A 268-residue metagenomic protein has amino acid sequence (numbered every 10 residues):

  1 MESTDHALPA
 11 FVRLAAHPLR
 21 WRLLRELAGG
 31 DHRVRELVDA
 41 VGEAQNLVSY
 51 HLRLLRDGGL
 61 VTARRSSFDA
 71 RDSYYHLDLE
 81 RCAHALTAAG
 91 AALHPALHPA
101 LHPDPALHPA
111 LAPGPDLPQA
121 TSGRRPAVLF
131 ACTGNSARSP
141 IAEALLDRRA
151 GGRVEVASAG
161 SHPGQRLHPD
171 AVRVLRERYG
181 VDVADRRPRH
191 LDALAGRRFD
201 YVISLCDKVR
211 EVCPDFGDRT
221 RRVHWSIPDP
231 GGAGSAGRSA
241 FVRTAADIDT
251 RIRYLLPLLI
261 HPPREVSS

Functional and structural regions predicted by a protein language model:
M1-A7, E80-F130: Amphipathic alpha-helical dimerization/coiled-coil segments that flank or bridge DNA-binding/regulatory modules
H6-L47, S73-E80: N-terminal helix-turn-helix DNA-binding core of bacterial DNA-binding proteins
L52-R53: Short, hydrophobic-biased segments on the C-terminal half of alpha helices that form "recognition helices"
D57-F68: Beta-hairpin "wing" of winged helix-turn-helix
L117-D192: Conserved active-site segments centered on acidic
G134-S136, D207-R210: Short glycine-rich anion-binding loops that position phosphate/pyrophosphate groups of nucleotides and phosphorylated
G196-R198: Alpha-helix C-terminal capping/helix-to-coil transition sites in glycosyltransferase folds
C213-S268: Phosphate-binding/catalytic loops
